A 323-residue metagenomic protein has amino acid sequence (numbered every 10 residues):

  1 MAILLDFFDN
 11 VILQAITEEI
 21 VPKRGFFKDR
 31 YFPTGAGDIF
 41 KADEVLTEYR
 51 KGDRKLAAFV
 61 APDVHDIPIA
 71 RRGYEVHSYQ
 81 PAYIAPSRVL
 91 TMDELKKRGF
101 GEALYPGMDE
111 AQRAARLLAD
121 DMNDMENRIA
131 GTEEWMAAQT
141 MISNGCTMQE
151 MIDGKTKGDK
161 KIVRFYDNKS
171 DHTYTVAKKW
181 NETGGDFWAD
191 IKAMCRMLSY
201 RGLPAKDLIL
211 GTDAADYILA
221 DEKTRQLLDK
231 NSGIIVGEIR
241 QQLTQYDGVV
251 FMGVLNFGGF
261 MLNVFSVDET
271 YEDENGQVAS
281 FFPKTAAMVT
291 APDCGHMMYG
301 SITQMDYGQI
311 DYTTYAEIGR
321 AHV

Functional and structural regions predicted by a protein language model:
M1-V45: N-terminal alpha-helical "arm" segments
T34-L104: Assembly/oligomerization interface modules of large self-assembling protein complexes
R50-G52, T212, T290-G295: Short, flexible beta-strand-to-coil junctions
D53, G154, D159, D171 (+2 more regions): Intrinsic-disorder/low-complexity loop/linker signature
A82-D167, D190-I191, R196-D216, R320-H322: Long, contiguous amphipathic alpha-helices that act as assembly "spine/axial" helices in icosahedral shell and virion
R164-S170, T175-E182: Long, charge-patterned amphipathic interaction tracts in eukaryotic proteins
K178-L208, D213, L219, R225 (+2 more regions): Acidic/histidine-enriched, beta-strand-rich ligand/metal-binding domains
K223-H322: Sequence/fold signature of self-assembling virion shell proteins
